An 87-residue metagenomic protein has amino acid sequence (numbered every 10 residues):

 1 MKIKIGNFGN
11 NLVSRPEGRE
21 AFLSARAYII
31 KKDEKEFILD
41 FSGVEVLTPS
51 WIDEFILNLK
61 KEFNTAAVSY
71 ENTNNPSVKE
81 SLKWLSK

Functional and structural regions predicted by a protein language model:
M1-K2, K87: Absolute protein N-terminus
G9: Active-site loop/lid in soluble adenylation, ligation, and acyl-transfer enzymes
L12-K35, F41-S86: Amphipathic alpha-helical interaction surfaces in cytosolic regulatory modules
